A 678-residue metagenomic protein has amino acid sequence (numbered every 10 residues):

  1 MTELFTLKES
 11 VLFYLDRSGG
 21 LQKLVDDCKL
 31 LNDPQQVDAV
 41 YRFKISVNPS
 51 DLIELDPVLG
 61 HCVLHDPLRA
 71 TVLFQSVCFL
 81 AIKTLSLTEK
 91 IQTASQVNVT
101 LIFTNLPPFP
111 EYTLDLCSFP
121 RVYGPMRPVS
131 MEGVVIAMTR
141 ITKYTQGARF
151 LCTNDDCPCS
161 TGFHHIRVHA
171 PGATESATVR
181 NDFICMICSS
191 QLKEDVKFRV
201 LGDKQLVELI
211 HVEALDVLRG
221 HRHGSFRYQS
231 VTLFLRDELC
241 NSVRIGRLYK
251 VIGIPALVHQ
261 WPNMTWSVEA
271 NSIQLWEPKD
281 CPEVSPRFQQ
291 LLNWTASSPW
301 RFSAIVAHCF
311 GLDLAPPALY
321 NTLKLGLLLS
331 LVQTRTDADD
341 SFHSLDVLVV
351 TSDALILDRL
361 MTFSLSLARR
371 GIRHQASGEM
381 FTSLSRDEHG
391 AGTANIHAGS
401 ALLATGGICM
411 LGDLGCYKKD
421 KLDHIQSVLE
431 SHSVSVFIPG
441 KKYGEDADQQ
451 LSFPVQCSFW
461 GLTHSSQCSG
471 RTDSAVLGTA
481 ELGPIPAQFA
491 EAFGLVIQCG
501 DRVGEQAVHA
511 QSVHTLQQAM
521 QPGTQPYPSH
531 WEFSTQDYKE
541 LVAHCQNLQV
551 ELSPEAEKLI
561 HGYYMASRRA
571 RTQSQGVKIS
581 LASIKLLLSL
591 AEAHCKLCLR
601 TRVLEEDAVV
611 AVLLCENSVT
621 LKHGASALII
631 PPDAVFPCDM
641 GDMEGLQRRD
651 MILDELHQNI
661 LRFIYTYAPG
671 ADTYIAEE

Functional and structural regions predicted by a protein language model:
M1-V231, L235-R247, I252, L257-M264 (+2 more regions): Long, low-complexity, serine/threonine- and charged-residue-rich intrinsically disordered N-terminal tails that act as
M1-V40, L345, D358, T382 (+4 more regions): Long, intrinsically disordered, Lys/Arg- and Ser/Thr/Pro-rich regulatory tracts of eukaryotic nuclear proteins
I102-L106, R222-Y228, A296-V306, A556-R568: Active-site-adjacent bridging/hinge elements
D115, I166-E175, F183, L192 (+11 more regions): Short hinge/gating elements
P128, E132-V134, T139-I141, T145 (+8 more regions): Conserved ASCE/P-loop NTPase catalytic core
R149-L151, L248, I252-W294: OB-fold/S1-family single-stranded nucleic acid-binding modules
D313-A318, Q456-S458, F489-D501, E505-L587 (+1 more regions): Conserved AAA+ ATPase small/helical "lid" subdomain
I560, R569-K585, K596-E678: C-terminal engagement/docking regions of AAA+ P-loop ATPases
